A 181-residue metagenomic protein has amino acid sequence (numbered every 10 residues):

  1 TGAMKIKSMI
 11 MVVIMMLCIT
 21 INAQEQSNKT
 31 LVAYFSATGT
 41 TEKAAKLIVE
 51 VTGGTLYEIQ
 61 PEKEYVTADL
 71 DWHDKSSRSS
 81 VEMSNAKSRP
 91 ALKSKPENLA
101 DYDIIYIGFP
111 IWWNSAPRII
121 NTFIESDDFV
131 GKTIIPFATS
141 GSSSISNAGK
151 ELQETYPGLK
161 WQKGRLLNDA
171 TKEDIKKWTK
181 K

Functional and structural regions predicted by a protein language model:
T1-Q26: Bacterial Sec-dependent N-terminal signal peptides
A23-D103, N114-A116, N121, E125 (+1 more regions): N-terminal beta1-alpha1-beta2 submodule of the flavodoxin-like/Rossmannoid cofactor-binding fold
F109-P110: Glycine-rich, N-terminal phosphate-binding loop of Rossmann-like dinucleotide-binding domains
V130-T133, G158-L159: A short helix->loop->beta-strand "cap" motif at the edges of active sites that frequently abuts
A138-S143: Short beta-alpha junction loops
N147-Y156: Short, aromatic/basic amphipathic alpha-helical patches
K160-K181: Glycine-rich phosphate/pyrophosphate-binding loop and the adjoining helix
